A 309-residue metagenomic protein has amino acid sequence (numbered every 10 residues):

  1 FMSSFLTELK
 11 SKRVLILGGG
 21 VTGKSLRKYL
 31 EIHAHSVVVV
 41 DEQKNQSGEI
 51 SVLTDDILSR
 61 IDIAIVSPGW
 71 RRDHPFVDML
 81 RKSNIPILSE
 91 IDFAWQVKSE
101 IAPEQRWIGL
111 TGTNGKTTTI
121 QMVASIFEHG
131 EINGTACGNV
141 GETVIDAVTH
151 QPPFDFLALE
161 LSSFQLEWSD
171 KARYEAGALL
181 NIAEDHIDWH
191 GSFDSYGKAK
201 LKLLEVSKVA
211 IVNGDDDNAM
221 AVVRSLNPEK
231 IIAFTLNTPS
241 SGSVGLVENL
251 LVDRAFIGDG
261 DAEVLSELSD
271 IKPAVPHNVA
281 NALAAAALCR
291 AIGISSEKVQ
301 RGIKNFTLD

Functional and structural regions predicted by a protein language model:
F1, P153, T238-P239: Residues that act as N-cap/strand-start positions at coil-to-secondary-structure junctions
F1-Q96, I294-E297, N305-D309: N-terminal leader/targeting and accessory segments in enzymes
F5-K12, L17-G19, H190-D194, E229-D309: Adenine nucleotide phosphate-binding catalytic loops in nucleotide-utilizing enzymes
R13, K28-E31, D55-S59, P68-G214 (+1 more regions): Phosphate-binding loop of NTP-binding sites
G19, E42, G112-T113, N139 (+1 more regions): Cofactor-binding loop segments of dinucleotide-utilizing enzymes, especially the Rossmann-like FAD- and NAD(P)+-binding
T22, S67, S162-S163, T235: Short linear Ser/Thr-Pro motifs
K44, D92, G141, K171 (+4 more regions): Residues that form or immediately flank small-molecule/cofactor binding pockets and catalytic motifs
D62, I101-G109, S243-D253: Short, surface-exposed amphipathic charged segments that create phosphate/polyanion-binding patches used for binding
